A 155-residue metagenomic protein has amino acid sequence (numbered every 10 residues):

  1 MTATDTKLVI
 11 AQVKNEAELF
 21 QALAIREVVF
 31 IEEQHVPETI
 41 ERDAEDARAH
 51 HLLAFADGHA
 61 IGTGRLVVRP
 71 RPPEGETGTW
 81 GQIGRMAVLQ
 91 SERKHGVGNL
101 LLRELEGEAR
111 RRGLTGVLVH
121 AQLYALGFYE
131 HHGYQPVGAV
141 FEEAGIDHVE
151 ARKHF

Functional and structural regions predicted by a protein language model:
M1-E16: Conserved N-terminal entry element of GNAT/NAT acetyltransferase domains
A24-E38: Helix-loop element at the rim of GNAT/NAT acetyltransferase active sites that forms part of the acceptor-substrate
R26, Y129, Y134: Conserved active-site tyrosine of GNAT-family acetyltransferases
L53, H59-R71, Q82-A87: Conserved beta-strand in the GNAT
R69-I83, R93-K94, E143-G145: A conserved beta-turn-beta hairpin within the catalytic core of GNAT-like acetyltransferases that forms part
V88, K94-G107, H131: Conserved acetyl-CoA-binding loop-helix of GNAT-fold acetyltransferases
L102, A109-Q122: Conserved GNAT acetyl-CoA-binding A-motif
L118-H120, Q135-R152: Conserved catalytic-core motifs of GNAT/GCN5-like acyltransferases
